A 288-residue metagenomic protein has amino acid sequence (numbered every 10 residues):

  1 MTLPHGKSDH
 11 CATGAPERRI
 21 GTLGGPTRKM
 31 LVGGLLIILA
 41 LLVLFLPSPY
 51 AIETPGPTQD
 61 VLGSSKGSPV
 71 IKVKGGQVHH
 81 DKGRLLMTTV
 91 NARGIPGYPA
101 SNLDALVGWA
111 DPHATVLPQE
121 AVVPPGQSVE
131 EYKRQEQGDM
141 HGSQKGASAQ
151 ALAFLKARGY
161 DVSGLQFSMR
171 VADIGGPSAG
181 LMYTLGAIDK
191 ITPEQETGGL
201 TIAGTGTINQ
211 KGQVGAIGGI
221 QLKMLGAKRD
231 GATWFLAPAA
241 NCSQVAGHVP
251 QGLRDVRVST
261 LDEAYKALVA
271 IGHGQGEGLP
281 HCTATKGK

Functional and structural regions predicted by a protein language model:
T2-K288: Peripheral, non-AAA+ core regions of ATP-driven protein-machinery
